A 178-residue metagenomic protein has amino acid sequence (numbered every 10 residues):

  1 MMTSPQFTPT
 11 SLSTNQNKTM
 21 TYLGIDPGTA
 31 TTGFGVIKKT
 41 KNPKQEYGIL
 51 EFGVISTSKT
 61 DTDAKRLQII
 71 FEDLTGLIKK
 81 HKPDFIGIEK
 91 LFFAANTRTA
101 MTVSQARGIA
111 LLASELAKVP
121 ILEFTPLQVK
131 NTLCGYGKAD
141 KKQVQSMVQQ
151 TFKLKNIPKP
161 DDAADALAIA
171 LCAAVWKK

Functional and structural regions predicted by a protein language model:
M1-K178: Phosphate- and other anionic-substrate recognition elements at nucleic-acid/protein interfaces
